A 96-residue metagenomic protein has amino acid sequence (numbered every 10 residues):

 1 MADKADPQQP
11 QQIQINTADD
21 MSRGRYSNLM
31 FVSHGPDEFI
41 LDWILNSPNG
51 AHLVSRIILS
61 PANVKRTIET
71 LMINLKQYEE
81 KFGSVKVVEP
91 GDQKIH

Functional and structural regions predicted by a protein language model:
M1-H96: Positively charged, low-complexity terminal tracts and the immediately adjacent first secondary-structure elements
